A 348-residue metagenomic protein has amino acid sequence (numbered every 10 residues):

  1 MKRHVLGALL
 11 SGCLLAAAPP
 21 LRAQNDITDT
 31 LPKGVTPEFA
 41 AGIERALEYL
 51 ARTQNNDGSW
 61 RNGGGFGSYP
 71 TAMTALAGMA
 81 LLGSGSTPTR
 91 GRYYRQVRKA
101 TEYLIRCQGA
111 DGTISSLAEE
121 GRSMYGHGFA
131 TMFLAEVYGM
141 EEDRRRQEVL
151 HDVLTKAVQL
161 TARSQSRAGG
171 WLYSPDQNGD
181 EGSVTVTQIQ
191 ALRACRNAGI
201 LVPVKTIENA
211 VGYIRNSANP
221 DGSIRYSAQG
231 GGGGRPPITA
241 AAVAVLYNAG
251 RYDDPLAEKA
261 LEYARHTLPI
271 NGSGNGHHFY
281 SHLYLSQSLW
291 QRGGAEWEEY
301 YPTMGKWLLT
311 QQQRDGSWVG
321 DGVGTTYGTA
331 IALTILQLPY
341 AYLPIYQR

Functional and structural regions predicted by a protein language model:
M1-H4: Positively charged n-region of N-terminal signal peptides that target proteins for export
G7-A17: Bacterial N-terminal signal peptides
P19-A23: Sec/Tat signal peptide C-region and signal peptidase I cleavage site
Q24-R45, S59-Q96, G109-E208, N216-E262 (+2 more regions): An alpha-helical repeat/solenoid feature that recognizes helix-turn-helix modules
Y94, T101-I105: Active-site-surrounding "flap" and adjacent substrate/cofactor-binding loops of secreted or lumenal enzymes, prototyped
Y300-Q312: C-terminal closing repeat unit and adjoining cap/tail of repeat-based domains
